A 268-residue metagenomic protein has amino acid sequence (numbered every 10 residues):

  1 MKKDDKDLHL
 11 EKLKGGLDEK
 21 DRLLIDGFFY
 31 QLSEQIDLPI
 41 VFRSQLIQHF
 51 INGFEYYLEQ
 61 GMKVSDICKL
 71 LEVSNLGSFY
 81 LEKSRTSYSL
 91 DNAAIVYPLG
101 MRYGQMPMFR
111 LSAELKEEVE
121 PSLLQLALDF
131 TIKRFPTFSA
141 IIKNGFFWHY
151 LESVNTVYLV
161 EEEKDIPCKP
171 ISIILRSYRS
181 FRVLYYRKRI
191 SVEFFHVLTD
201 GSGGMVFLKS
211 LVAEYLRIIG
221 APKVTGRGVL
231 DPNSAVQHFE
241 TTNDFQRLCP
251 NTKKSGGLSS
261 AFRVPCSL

Functional and structural regions predicted by a protein language model:
M1-T242: Non-catalytic N-terminal regions of enzymes
L248-G257: Short, charge-rich, low-complexity alpha-helical interaction segments
S259-L268: Short, C-terminally biased terminal segments at protein or domain edges
